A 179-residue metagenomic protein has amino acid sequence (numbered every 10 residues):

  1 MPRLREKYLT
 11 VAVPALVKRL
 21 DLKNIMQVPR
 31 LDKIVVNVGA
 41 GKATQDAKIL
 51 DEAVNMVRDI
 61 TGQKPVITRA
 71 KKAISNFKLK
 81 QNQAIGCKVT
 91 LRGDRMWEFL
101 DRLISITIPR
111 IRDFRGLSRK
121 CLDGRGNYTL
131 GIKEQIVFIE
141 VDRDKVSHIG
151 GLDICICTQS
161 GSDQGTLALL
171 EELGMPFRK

Functional and structural regions predicted by a protein language model:
M1-K179: Ribosome-associated RNA-binding proteins
